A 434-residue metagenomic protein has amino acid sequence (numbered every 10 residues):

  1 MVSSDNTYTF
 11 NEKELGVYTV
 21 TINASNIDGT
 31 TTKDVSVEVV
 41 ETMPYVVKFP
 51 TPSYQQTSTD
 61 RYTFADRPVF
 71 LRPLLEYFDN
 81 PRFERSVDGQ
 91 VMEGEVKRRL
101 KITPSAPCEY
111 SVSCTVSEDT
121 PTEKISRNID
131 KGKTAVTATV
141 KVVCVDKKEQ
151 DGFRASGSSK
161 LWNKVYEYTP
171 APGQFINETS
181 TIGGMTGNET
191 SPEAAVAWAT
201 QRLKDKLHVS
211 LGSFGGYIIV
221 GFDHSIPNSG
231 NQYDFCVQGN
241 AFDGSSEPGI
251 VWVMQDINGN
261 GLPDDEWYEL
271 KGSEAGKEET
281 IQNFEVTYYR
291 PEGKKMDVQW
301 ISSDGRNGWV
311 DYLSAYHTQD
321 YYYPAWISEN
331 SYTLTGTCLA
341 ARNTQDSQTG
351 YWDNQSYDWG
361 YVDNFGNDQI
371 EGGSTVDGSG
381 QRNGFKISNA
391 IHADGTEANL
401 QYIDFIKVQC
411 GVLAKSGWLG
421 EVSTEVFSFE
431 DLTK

Functional and structural regions predicted by a protein language model:
M1-F10, S86-I102: Surface-exposed, flexible coil segments in extracellular/virion-facing regions
F10-E14, T103-A106, Y110: Residue-level recognition of secondary-structure-to-loop junctions
G16-V20, C108-V112, D404: Exposed beta-strand face motif in extracellular beta-rich ectodomains
A24, C114-V116: Conserved structural position at the C-terminal beta-strand of extracellular beta-sandwich adhesion modules
G29-T42, L100, E123-K148: C-terminal edge beta-strand
Y62-L75: A short beta-strand segment in extracellular, disulfide-stabilized domains
E76-E84: Solvent-exposed loop segments of extracellular immunoglobulin-like
V143-E247, K271-K434: A domain-level signal for the mature, folded cores of soluble proteins
